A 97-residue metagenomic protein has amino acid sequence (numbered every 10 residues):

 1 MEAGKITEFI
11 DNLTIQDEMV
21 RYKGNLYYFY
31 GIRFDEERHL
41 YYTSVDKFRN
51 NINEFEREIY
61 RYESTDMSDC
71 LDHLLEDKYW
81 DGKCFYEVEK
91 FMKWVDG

Functional and structural regions predicted by a protein language model:
M1-Y22: Negatively charged, low-complexity tracts enriched in Asp/Glu with abundant Ser/Thr
L26-Y86: Acidic, low-complexity, intrinsically disordered interaction modules
M92-G97: Short acidic DE-rich linear segments
